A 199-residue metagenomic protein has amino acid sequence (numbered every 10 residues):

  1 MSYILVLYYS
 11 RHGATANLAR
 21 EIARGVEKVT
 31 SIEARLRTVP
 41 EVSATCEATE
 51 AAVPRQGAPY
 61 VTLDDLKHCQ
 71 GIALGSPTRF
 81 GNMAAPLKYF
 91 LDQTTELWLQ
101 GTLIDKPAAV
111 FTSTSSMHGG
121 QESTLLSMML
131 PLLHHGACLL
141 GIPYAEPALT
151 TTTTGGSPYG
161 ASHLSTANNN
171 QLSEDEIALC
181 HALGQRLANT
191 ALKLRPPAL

Functional and structural regions predicted by a protein language model:
M1-T102, G156, H163-L199: N-terminal beta1-alpha1-beta2 submodule of the flavodoxin-like/Rossmannoid cofactor-binding fold
I104-T154: Short, glycine-/small-residue-rich phosphate/pyrophosphate-handling segment
